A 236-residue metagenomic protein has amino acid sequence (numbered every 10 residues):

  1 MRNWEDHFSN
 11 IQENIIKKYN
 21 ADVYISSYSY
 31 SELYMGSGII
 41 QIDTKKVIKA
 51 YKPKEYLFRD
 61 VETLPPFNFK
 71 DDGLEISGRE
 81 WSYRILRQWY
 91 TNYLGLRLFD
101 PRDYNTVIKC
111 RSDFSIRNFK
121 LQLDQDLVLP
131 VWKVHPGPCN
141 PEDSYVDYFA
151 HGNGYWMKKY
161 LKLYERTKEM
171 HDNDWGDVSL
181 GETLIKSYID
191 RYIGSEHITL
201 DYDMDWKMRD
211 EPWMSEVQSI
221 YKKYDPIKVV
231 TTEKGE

Functional and structural regions predicted by a protein language model:
M1-E236: ER/Golgi luminal nucleotide-sugar-dependent glycosyltransferases, focusing on the catalytic module
